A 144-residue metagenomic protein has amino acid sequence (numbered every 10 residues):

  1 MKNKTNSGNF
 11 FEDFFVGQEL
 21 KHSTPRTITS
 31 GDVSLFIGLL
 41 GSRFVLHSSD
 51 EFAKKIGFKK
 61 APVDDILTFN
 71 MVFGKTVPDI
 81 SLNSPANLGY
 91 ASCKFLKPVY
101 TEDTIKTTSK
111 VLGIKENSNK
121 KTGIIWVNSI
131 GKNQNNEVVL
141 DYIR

Functional and structural regions predicted by a protein language model:
M1-G89: Hot-dog-fold acyl-thioester-processing enzymes
M1-Q18, F95, V99-R144: HotDog/MaoC-like acyl-thioester-processing domains
A91-C93: Generic beta-strand hydrophobic packing signal
